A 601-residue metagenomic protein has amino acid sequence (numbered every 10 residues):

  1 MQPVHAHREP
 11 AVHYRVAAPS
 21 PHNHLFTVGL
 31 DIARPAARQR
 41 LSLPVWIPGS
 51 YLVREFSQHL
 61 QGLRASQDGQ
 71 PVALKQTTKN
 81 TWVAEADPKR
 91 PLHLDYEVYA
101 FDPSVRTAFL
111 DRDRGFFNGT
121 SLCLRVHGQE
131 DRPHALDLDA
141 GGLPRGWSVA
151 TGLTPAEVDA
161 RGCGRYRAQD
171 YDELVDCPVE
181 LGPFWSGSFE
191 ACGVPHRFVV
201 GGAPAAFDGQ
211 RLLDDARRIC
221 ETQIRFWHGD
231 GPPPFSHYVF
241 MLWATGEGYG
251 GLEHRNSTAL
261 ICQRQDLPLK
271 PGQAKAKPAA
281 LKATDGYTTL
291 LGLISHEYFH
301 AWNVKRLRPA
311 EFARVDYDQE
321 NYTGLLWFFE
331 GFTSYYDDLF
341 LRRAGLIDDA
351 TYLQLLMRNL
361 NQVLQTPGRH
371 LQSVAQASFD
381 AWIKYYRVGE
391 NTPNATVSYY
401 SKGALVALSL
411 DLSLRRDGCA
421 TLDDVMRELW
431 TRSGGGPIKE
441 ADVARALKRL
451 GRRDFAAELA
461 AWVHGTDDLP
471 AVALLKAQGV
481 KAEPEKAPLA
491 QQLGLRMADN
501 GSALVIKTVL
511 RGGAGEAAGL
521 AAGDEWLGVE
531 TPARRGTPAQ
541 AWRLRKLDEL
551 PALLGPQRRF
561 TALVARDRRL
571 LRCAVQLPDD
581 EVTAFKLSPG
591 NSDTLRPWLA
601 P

Functional and structural regions predicted by a protein language model:
Q2-W46: Early extracytoplasmic/domain-onset interaction patches
A18-P19, G49-L110, V126: A surface-exposed beta-strand-loop module
V28-R34, L43-V45, A84-L110, H134-G142 (+3 more regions): Short, hydrophobic/aromatic-enriched beta-strand segments in well-ordered soluble domains
F56-R64, D131-A150, T154, C163-D172 (+5 more regions): Zn2+-dependent metallopeptidase catalytic core
D95-L181: Extended, low-hydrophobicity, Ser/Thr/Pro/Gly-biased non-transmembrane segments
W185-L326: Juxtacatalytic substrate-recognition/specificity segment
T258-Q265, R306-L307, D318-R369, L563: Post-HExxH zinc-binding segment in Zn-dependent metallohydrolases
D337-D338, I347-P601: C-terminal recognition in membrane/secretory proteostasis and scaffolding
